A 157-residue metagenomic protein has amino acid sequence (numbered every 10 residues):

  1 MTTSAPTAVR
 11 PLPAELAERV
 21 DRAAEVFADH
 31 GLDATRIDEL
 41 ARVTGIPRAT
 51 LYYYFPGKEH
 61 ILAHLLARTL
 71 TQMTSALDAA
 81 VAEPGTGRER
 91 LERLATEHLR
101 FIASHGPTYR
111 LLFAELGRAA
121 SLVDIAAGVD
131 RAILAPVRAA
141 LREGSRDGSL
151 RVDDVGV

Functional and structural regions predicted by a protein language model:
M1-H30, A34-V43, E59-A63: Basic, helix-initiating cap at the start of DNA-binding domains
P13-A17, I37, E59, A63 (+6 more regions): Short, structured helix-loop boundary elements
E15, K58, T69, M73 (+4 more regions): Hydrophobic/aromatic residues within well-ordered alpha-helical segments
G45-F55: Short hydrophobic/aromatic patch on the recognition helix
H64, D78-P107: Hydrophobic alpha-helical connector segments
T71-T74, S121-D147, G156: Amphipathic alpha-helical packing segments from all-alpha helical-bundle domains
I102-V123: Amphipathic alpha-helical segments used for helix-helix packing
